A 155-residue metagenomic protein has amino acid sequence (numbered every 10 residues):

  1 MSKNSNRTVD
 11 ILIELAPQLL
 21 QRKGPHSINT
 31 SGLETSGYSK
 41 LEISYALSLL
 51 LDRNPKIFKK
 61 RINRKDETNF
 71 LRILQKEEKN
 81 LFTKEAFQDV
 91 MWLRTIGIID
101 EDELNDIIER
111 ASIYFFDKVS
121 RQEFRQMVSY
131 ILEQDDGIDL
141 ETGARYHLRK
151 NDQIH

Functional and structural regions predicted by a protein language model:
M1-T30, S36-L49, R53-T68: Short, amphipathic alpha-helical interface elements at domain boundaries that mediate macromolecular binding
I13-P17, L49-D52, M91-T95, R125-Q134: Short, hydrophobic/amphipathic alpha-helical patches that form generic packing surfaces within helical domains
P25-H26, A86, F124: N-terminal alpha-helical segment
N29-G37, I107-F116: Amphipathic alpha-helical segments that form the core helices of the histone-fold
S39-K40, I99-E103, S120: Helix N-cap / loop-to-helix initiation motif
L51-R64, A111-Q126, D136-L140: Short amphipathic alpha-helical segments at helix boundaries and their inter-helical linkers
K65-I108: Short, solvent-exposed interaction modules
V128-H155: Glycine-rich, aromatic-bearing surface loops/beta-hairpins
